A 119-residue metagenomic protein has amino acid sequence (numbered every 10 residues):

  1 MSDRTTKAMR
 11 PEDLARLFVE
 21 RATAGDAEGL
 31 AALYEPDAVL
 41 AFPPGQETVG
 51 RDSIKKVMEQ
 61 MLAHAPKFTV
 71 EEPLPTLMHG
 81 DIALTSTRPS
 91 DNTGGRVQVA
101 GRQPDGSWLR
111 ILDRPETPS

Functional and structural regions predicted by a protein language model:
M1-P36, S119: Short, low-complexity N-terminal intrinsically disordered segments enriched in polar/charged residues
D3, R10, P44-Q46, D52-T93: Surface-exposed, charged secondary-structure patches
F18, L30-A31, A38, G50 (+3 more regions): Hydrophobic pocket/interface hotspot
Y34, H79, Q103-P104: Structural motif
Y34-E35, P89, R114: Short beta-strand segments enriched in hydrophobic/aromatic residues within well-folded beta-rich domains
L40-A41, L84-T85, R110-I111: Short hydrophobic/aromatic-rich beta-strand segments that constitute the beta-sheet cores of beta-sandwich/beta-barrel
G95-S119: Short beta-strand edge/turn micro-motifs at domain boundaries
